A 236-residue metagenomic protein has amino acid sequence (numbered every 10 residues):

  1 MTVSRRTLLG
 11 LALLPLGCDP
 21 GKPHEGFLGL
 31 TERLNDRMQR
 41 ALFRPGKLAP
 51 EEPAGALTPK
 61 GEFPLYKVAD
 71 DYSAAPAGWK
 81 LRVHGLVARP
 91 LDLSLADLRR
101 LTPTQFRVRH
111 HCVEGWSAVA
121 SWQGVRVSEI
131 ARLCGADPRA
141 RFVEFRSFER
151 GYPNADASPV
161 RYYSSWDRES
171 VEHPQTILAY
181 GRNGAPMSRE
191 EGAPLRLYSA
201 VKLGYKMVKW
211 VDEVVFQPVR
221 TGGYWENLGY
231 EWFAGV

Functional and structural regions predicted by a protein language model:
M1-L16: N-terminal secretory signal peptides and thylakoid transit peptides that target proteins across membranes
P20-V236: Structured, non-membrane catalytic/scaffold regions adjacent to prosthetic-group chemistry
